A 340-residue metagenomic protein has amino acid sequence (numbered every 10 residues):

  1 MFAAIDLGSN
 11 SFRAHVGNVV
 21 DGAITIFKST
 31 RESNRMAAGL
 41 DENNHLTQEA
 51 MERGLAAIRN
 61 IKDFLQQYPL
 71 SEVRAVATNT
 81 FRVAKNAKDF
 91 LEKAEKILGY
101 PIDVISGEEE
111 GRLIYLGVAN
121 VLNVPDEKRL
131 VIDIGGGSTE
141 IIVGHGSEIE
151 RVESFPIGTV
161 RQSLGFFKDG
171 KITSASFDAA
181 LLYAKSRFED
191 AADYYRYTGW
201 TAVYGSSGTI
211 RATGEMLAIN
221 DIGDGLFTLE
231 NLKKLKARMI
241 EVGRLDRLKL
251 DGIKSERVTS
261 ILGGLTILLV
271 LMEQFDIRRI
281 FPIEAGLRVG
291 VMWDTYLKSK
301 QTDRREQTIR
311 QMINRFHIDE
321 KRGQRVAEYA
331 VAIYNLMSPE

Functional and structural regions predicted by a protein language model:
F2-D6, R129-D133, V203: Short glycine-aspartate micro-motif
A3-T25: N-terminal basic/disordered segments at the start of proteins
G8-N10, Q67-L70, K96, G135-G137 (+2 more regions): Short flexible coil/turn linkers enriched for glycine and charged/polar residues that connect secondary-structure
S9-S11, V118, G135-I141, G208: Ser/Thr-glycine-rich phosphate-binding loops at phosphate-binding pockets of nucleotides, nucleotide cofactors
V16-V19, R35, G39-Q67, T78-N86 (+3 more regions): Helical "lid/coupling" subdomains associated with nucleotide-phosphate turnover
A23-N34, Q66-Y68: N-terminal glycine-rich anion-binding loops that anchor highly charged ligand groups
I26, I149-R151: Residue-level detector of beta-propeller blades
E72-A75: Conserved beta-strand/loop subsegment of P-loop NTPase cores
